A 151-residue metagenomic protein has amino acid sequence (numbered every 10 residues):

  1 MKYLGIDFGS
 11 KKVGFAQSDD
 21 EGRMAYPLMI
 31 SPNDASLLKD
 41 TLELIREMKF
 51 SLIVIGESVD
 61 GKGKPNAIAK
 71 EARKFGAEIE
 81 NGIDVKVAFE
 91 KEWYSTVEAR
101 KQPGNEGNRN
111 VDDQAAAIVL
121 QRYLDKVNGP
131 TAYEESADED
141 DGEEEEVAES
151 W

Functional and structural regions predicted by a protein language model:
K2-I6, S10-W151: Phosphate- and other anionic-substrate recognition elements at nucleic-acid/protein interfaces
